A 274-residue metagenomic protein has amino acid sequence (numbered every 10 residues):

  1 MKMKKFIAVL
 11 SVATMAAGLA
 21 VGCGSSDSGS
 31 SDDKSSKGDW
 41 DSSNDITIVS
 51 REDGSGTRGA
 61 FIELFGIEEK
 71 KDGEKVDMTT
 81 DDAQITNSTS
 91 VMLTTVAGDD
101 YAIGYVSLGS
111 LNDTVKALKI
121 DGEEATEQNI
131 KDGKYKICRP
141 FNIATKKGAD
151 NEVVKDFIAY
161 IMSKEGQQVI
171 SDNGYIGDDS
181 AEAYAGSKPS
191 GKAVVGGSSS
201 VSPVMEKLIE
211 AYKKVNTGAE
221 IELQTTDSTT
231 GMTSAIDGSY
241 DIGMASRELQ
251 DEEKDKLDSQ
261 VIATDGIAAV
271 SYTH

Functional and structural regions predicted by a protein language model:
M3-S25: Sec-dependent N-terminal signal peptides of Gram-positive bacterial secreted proteins and lipoproteins
F6, G24-Y272: Exported/periplasmic ABC-transporter solute-binding proteins
